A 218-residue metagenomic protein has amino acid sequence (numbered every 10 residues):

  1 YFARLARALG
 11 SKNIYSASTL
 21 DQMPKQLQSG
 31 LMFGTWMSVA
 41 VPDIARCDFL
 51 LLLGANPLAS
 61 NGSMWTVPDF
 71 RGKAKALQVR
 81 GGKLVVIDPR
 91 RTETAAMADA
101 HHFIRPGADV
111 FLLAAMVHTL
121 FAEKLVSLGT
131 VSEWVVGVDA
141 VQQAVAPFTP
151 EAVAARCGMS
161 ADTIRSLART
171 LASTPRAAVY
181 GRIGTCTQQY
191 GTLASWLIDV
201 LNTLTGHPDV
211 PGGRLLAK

Functional and structural regions predicted by a protein language model:
Y1-K218: Catalytic alpha/large subunits of respiratory electron-transfer oxidoreductases, centered on bis-MGD molybdoenzymes
